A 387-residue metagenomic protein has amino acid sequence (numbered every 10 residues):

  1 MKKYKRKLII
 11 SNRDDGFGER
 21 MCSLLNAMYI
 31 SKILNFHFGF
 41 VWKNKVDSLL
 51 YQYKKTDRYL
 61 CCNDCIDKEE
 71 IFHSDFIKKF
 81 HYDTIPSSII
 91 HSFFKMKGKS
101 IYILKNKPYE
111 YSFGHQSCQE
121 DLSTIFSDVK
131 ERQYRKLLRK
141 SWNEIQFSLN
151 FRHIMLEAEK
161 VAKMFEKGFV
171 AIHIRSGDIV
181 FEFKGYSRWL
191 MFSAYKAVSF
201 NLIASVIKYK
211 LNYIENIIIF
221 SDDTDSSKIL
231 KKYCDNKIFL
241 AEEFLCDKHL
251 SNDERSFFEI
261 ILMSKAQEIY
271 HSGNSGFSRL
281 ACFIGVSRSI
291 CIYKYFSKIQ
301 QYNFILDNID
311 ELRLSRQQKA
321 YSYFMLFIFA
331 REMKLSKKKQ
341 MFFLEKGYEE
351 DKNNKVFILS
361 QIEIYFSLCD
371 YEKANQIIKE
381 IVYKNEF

Functional and structural regions predicted by a protein language model:
K3-K184, R188: Secretory-pathway glycan-assembly enzymes, especially type II membrane glycosyltransferases that use nucleotide-sugar
S11-D15, M21-Y29, K43-K45, S256-Q301: A donor-sugar binding/catalytic signature common to diverse glycosyltransferases and related nucleotide-sugar
L50-N63, S227-N236, I377-I378: Short, aromatic/basic amphipathic alpha-helical patches
G168-N201, I218-T224, I328: Active-site donor-nucleotide binding/catalytic segment of nucleotide-sugar enzymes
S199-E215: Short, basic/hydrophobic alpha-helical segments
I214-R288: Donor-binding and catalytic core of enzymes assembling or modifying cell-surface/extracellular glycoconjugates
N274-F329, D351: Catalytic binding pocket for nucleotide-activated donors in carbohydrate/polymer assembly enzymes
R316-F387: Alpha-helical protein-protein interaction scaffolds
